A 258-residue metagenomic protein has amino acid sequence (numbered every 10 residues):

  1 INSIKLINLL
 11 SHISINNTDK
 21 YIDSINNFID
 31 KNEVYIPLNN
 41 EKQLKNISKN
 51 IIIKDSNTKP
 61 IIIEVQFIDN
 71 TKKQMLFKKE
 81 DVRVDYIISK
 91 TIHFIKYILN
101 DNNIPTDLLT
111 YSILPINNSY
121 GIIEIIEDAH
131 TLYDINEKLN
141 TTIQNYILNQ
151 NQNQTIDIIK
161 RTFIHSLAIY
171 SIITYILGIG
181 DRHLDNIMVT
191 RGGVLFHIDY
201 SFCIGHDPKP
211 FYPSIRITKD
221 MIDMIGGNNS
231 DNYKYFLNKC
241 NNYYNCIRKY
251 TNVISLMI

Functional and structural regions predicted by a protein language model:
I1-I25, L148, Q152, V189-I258: C-terminal catalytic region of ATP-dependent kinase domains
I1-L6, L10, E41-N46, Y111-L114 (+3 more regions): Generic preference for hydrophobic/aromatic residues in regular secondary structure cores
I25-I179, R191-H206: Conserved ATP-binding subdomain of kinase catalytic cores across diverse folds
L99, D185, K209-P210: Charge-rich, low-complexity amphipathic helices in intrinsically disordered tails/linkers adjacent to domains
D181, D185-M188: Catalytic-loop signature of eukaryotic-like protein kinases
